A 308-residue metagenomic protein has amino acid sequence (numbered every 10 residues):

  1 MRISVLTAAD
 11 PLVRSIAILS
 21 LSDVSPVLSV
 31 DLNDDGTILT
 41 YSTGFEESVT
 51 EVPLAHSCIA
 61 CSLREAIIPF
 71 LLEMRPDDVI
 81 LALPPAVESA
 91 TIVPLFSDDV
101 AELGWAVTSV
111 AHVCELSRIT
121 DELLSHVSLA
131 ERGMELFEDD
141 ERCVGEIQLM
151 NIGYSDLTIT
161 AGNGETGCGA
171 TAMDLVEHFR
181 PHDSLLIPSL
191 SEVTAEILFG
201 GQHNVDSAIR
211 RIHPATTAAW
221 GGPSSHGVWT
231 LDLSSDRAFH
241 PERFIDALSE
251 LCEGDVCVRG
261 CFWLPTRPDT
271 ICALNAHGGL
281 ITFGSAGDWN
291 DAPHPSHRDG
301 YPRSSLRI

Functional and structural regions predicted by a protein language model:
M1-L6, H213-T217: N-terminal extension/subdomain marker
S4-L12, I16-A111, R118-E122, L129-F137: Nucleotide-state-sensitive switch-loop elements of NTP-binding domains
L32-T37, L116-D121, V127-R303: C-terminal accessory "lid"/substrate-recognition subdomains
